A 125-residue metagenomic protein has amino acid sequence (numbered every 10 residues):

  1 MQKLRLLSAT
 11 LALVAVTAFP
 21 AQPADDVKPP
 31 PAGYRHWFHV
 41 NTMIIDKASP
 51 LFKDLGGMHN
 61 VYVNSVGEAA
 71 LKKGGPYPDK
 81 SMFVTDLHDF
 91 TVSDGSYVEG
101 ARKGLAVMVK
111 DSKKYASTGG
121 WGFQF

Functional and structural regions predicted by a protein language model:
M1-L11: Bacterial N-terminal signal peptides that target proteins for export
L6, F19-P20, F90: A near-ubiquitous, low-amplitude feature marking generic local secondary-structure context
A12-P20: Hydrophobic h-region of N-terminal signal peptides that target proteins for export in Gram-negative bacteria
P23-F125: Extracytoplasmic c-type cytochrome modules immediately beyond a signal peptide or single-pass transmembrane anchor
